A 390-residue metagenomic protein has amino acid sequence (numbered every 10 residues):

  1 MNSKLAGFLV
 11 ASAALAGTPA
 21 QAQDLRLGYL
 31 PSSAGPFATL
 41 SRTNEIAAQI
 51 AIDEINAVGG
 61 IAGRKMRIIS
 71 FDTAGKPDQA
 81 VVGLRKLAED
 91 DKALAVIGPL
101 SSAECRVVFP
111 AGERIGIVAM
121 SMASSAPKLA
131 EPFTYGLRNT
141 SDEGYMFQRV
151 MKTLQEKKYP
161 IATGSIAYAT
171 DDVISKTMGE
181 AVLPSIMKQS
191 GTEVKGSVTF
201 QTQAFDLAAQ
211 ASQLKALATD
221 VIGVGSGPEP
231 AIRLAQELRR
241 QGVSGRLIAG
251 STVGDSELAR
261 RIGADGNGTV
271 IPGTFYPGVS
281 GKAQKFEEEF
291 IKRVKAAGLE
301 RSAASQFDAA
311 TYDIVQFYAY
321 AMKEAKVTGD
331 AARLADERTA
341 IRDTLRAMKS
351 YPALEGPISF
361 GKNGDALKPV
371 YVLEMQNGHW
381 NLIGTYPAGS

Functional and structural regions predicted by a protein language model:
M1-N2: N-terminal secretory signal peptides that target proteins for export/translocation
L5-S12, A22-S390: Extracytosolic ligand-binding ectodomains
G17-P19: N-terminal signal peptide c-region/cleavage motif recognized by signal peptidases
